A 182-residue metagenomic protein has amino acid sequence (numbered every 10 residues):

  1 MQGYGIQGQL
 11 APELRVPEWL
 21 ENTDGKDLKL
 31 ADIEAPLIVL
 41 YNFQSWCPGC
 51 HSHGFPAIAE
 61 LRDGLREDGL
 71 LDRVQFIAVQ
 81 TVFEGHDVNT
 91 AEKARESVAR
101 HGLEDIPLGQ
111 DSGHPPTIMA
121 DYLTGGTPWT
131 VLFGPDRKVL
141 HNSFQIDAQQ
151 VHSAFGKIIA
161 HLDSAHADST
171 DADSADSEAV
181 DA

Functional and structural regions predicted by a protein language model:
M1-L30: N-terminal "domain-start" segment that seeds a small globular fold
L28-G54, I58, F76: Short active-site neighborhood of thiol/selenol oxidoreductases, capturing the structured segment around
D32, G69-L71, T124: Extracellular/periplasmic catalytic domains that process cell-envelope and extracellular macromolecules
P36, E84, I106: Active-site loop signature of alpha/beta-hydrolase-fold enzymes
Y41, Q75-V79, P107-G109: Structural recognition of the beta-strand scaffold that forms the well-ordered cores of secreted hydrolase catalytic
H51-H101, G113-I118: Structural microenvironment flanking redox-active thiols in thiol-disulfide oxidoreductases
H101-D105, Q110-K157: Thiol/disulfide oxidoreductase modules built on the thioredoxin-like
S164-E178: Compositionally biased, intrinsically disordered low-complexity segments enriched for polar/charged residues
